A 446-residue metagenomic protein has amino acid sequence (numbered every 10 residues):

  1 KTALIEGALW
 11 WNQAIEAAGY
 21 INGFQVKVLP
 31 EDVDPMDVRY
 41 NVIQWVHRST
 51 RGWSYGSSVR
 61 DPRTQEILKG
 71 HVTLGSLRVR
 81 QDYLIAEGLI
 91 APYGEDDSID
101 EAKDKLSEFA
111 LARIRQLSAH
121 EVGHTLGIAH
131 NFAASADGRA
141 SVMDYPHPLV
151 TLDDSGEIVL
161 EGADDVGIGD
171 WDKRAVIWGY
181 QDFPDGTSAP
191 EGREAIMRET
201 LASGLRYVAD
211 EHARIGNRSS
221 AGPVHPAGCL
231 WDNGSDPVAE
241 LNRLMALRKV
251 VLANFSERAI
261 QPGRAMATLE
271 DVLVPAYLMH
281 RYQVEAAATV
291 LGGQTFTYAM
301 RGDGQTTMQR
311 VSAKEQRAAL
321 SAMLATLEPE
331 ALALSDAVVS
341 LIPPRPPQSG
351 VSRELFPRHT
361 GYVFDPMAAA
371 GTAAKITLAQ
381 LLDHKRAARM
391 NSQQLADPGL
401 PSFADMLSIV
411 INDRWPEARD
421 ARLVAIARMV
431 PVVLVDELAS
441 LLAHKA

Functional and structural regions predicted by a protein language model:
K1-D34: Fold-level signature of zinc-dependent metallopeptidase catalytic domains
T2, S98-S118: Short pre-active-site segment immediately N-terminal to the catalytic Zn-binding motif
I5-A8, L111, R115, A119 (+3 more regions): Extracytoplasmic/secreted envelope proteins and their assembly/folding machinery, especially bacterial periplasmic
L9-Y20, G123-H124, I128, P148 (+3 more regions): Sec-exported extracytoplasmic/periplasmic mature domains
V28-H47, A112-G167: The catalytic-center signature of Zn2+-dependent metalloproteases
R48-W53, S57-D104: Active-site-adjacent "gating/activation" loops or surface patches in catalytic cores
R60, E66-L74, D82, R115-L126 (+1 more regions): Extended catalytic-interface subdomain
D137-A446: Conserved catalytic/binding loops enriched for acidic/polar residues
